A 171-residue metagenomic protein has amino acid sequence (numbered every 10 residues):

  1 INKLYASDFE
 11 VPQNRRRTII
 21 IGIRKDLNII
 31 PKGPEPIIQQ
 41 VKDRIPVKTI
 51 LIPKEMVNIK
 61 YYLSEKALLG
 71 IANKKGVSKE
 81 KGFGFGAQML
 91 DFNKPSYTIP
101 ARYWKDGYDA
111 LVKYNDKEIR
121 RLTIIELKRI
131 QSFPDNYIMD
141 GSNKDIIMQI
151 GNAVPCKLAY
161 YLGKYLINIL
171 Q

Functional and structural regions predicted by a protein language model:
I1-K94: Class I S-adenosyl-L-methionine
I59-Q171: C-terminal target-recognition/interaction regions appended to catalytic cores
